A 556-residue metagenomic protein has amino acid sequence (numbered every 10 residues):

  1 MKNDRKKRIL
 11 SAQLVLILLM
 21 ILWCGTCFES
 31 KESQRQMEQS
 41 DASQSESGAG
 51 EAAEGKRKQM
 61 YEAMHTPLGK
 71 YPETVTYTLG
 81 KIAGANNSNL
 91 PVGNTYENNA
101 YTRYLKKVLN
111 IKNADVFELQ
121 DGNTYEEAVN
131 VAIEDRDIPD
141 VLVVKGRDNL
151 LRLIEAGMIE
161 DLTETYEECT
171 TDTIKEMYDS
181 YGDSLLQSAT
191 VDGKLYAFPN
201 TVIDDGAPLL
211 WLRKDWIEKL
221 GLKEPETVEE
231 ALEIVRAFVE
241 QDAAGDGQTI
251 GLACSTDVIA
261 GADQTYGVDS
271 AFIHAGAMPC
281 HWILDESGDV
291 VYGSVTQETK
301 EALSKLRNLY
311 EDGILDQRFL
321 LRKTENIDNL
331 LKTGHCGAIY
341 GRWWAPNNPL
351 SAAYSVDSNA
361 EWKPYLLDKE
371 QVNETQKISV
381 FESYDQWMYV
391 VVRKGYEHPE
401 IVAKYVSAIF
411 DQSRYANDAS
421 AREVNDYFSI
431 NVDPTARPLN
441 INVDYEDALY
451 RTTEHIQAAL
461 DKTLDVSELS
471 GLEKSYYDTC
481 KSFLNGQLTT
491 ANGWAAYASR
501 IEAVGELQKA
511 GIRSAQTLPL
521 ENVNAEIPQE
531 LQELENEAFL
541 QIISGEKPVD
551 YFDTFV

Functional and structural regions predicted by a protein language model:
K2-E230, V290-Y292, E502-V556: Conserved N-terminal structural module of periplasmic/extracytoplasmic solute-binding proteins
M60-H65, T124-V131, G146-R147, Y181-S184 (+6 more regions): Short alpha-helical segments and helix-capping/turn motifs at coil-helix boundaries
E62, K404, D411-E537, E546: Conserved small-residue motifs centered on glycine
N98-Y104, T299-R307, Q371-Q376: Structured alpha-helical segments in the cores of large, soluble enzyme domains
I133-E134, E155, E240, A352-N359: Short, surface-exposed basic-aromatic patches at helix termini and helix-loop junctions that form
E134-D135, A156, D312, T333 (+3 more regions): Charged, alpha-helical scaffolding/interaction elements associated with membrane systems
T163-E168, T190-Y266, L284-R342, Y389-N425 (+2 more regions): Helix-loop-helix "hinge/cap" segment bordering the ligand-binding cleft or interdomain interface
D257-H281, R307-G471: Extracytoplasmic/periplasmic substrate-binding proteins
